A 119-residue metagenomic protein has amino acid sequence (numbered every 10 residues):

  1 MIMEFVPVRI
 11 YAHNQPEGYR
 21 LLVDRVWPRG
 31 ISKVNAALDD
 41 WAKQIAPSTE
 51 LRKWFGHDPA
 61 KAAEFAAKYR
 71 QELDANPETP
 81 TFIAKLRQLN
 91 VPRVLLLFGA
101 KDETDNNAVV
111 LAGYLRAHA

Functional and structural regions predicted by a protein language model:
M1-A119: Residues lining hydrophobic/aromatic ligand-binding pockets adjacent to catalytic sites
